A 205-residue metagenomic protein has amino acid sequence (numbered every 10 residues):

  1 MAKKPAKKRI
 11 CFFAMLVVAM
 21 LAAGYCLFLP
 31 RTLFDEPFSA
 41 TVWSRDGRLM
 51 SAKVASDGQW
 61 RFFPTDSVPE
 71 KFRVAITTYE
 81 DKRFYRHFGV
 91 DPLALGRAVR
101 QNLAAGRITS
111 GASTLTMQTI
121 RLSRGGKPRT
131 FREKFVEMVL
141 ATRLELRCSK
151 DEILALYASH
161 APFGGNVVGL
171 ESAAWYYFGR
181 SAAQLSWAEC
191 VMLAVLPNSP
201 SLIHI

Functional and structural regions predicted by a protein language model:
A2-I203: Juxtamembrane regions of bacterial inner-membrane/periplasmic proteins, predominantly the peptidoglycan biogenesis
